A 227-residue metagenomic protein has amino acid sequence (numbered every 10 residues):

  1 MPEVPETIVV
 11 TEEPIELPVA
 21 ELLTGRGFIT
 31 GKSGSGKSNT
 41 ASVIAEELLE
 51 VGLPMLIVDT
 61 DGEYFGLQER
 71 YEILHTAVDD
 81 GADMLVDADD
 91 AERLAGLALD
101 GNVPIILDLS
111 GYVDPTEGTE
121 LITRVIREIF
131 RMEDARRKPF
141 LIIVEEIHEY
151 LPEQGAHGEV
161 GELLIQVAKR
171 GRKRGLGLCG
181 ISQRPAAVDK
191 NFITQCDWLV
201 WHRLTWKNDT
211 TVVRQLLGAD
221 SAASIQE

Functional and structural regions predicted by a protein language model:
M1-H75, F130, G161, W201: Glycine-rich phosphate-binding loop of nucleotide-binding enzymes
I15-V19, I44-R124: Switch/coupling segment of Walker-type NTPase motor domains
L22, Y112, L204: Hydrophobic pocket-lining residues within nucleotide cofactor-binding pockets
G25, V103-I105, K138: Envelope-exposed proteins and targeting segments
G27-F28, S33-S35, N39, E117-D220: Conserved P-loop NTPase motor cores
Q226-E227: Conserved AAA+ ATPase small/helical "lid" subdomain
